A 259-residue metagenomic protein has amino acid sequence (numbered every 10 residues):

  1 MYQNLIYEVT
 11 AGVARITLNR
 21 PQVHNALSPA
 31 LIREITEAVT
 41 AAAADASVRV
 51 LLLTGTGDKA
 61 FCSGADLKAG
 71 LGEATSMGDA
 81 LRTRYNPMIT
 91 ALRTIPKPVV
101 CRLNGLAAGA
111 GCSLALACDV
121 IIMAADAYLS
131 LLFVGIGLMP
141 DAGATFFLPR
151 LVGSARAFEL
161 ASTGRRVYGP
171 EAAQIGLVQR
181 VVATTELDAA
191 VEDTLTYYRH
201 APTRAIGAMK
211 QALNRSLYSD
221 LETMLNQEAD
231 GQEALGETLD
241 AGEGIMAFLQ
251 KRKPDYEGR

Functional and structural regions predicted by a protein language model:
M1-T54, T90, D188: Conserved CoA-thioester-binding segment of acyl-CoA-metabolizing enzymes
M1-Y2, M246-R259: Terminal low-complexity tails and localization/encapsulation signals of metabolic enzymes
I16, R20, E34-I35, L53 (+7 more regions): Terminal peptide-recognition signature
P21, D45, E73, I95 (+2 more regions): Generic structural signal for alpha-helix termini and adjacent loop/cap motifs
L31-E34, R84, L114, L187 (+1 more regions): Hydrophobic alpha-helical membrane-association signature
G55-A91, A107, G135-G137, D220: Glycine- (often His-adjacent) and acidic-residue-rich active-site loop that binds/positions the CoA thioester
T90-I206, D230, A234-T238, G242-M246 (+1 more regions): Crotonase-fold acyl-CoA enzyme core
K210-S219: Short, charged, surface-exposed hinge/linker loops at domain edges that act as mobile lids or interdomain connectors
